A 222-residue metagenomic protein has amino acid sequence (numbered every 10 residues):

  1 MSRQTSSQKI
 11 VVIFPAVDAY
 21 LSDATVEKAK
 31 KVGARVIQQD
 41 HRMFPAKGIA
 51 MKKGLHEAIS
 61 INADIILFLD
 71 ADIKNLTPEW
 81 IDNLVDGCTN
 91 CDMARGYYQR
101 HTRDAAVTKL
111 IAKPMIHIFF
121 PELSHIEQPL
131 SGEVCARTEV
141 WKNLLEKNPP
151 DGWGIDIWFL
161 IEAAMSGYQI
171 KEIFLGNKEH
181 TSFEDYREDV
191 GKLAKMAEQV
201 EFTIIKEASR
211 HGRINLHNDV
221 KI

Functional and structural regions predicted by a protein language model:
M1-F120, P129, C135-E146, D156-I173 (+1 more regions): Structured catalytic core of nucleotide-sugar glycosyltransferases
D151-I155: Short, charged, surface-exposed loops that flank catalytic or proteolytic processing sites
